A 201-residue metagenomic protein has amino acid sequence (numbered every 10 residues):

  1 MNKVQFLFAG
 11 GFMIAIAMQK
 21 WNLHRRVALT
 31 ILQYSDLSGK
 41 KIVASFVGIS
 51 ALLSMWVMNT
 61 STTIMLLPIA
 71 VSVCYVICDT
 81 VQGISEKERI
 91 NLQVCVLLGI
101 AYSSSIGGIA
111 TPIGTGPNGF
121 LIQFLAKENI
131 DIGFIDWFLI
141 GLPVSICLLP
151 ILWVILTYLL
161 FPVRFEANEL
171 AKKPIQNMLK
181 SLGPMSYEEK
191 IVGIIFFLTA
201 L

Functional and structural regions predicted by a protein language model:
M1-K87: Membrane-embedded alpha-helical segments and adjacent helix-loop junctions characteristic of multi-pass solute
A9, K20, R26, N59 (+4 more regions): Juxtamembrane and boundary regions of transmembrane helices in multi-pass small-molecule transporters and channels
A9, M13, A44, G48 (+4 more regions): Generic alpha-helical transmembrane segments of integral inner-membrane proteins, especially permease/transport modules
A17, S72, V154, Y158-L159 (+1 more regions): Hydrophobic membrane-targeting alpha-helices
L52, W56, I106-I109, L201: Hydrophobic/aromatic residues within the transmembrane alpha-helices of Major Facilitator Superfamily
